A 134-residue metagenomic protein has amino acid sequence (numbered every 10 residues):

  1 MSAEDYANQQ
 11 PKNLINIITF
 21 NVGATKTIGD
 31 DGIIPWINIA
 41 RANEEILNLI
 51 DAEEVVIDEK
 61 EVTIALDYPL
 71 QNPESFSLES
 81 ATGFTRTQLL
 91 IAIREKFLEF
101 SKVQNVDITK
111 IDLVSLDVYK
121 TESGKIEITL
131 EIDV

Functional and structural regions predicted by a protein language model:
M1-L70: Charged, low-complexity intrinsically disordered regulatory segments in eukaryotic signaling
A3-D5, P69-Q71, R94-V134: Acidic, proline/glycine-rich low-complexity IDRs
I17-N21, V56, E61-A65, S75-S77 (+2 more regions): Ser/Thr- (and often Asn-) enriched beta-sheet segments in non-cytosolic proteins
T19, T25-I28, E79, S101-V103 (+1 more regions): Compositionally biased, low-complexity repeat tracts
L70-Q88: Short, contiguous acidic and Ser/Thr-rich linear segments
T82-F100: Short amphipathic, charge-patterned alpha-helical segments
